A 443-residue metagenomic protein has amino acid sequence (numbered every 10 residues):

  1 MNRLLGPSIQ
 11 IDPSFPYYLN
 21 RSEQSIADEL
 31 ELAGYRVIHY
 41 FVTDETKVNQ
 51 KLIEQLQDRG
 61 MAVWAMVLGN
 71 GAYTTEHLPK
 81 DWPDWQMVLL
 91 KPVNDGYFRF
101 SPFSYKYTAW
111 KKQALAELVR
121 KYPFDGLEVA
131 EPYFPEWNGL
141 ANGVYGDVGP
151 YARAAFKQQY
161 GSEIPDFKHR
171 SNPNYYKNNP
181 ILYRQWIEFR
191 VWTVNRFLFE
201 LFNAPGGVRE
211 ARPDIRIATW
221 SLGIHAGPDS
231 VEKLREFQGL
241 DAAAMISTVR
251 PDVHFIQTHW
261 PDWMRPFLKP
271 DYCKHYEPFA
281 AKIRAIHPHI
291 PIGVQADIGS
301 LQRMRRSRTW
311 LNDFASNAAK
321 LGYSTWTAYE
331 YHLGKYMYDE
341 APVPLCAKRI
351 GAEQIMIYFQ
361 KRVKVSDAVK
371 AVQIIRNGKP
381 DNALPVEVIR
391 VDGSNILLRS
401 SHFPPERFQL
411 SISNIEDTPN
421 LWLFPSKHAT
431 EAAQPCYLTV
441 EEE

Functional and structural regions predicted by a protein language model:
L5, W64-L68, E128-P132, Y183-E236 (+2 more regions): Aromatic-lined carbohydrate-recognition surfaces of secreted/lumenal glycan-active proteins
P16-D44, K121-G126, A244-Q257, N317-T325: Catalytic domains of carbohydrate-active enzymes, especially glycoside hydrolases
Y17, I53, A62-Y122, S171-I187: Active-site-adjacent "subsite" loops/lids of carbohydrate-active enzymes
A72-N94, A130-P173, S230-L234: Aromatic- and acidic-residue-enriched segments that line the glycan-binding/catalytic groove of carbohydrate-active
A243-P342: Substrate-binding cleft of secreted/luminal carbohydrate-active enzymes
A341-R349, D381, P404-R407, S411-E443: Acidic, Ser/Thr/Gly/Pro-rich low-complexity segments and short DxT(G/T)-type signature motifs
G351-D367, S400, I412, E442: A short glycine/threonine-centered beta-strand motif
R362-E387: Short, surface-exposed alpha-helix to beta-strand junction/turn motifs within ectodomains of secreted and cell-envelope
